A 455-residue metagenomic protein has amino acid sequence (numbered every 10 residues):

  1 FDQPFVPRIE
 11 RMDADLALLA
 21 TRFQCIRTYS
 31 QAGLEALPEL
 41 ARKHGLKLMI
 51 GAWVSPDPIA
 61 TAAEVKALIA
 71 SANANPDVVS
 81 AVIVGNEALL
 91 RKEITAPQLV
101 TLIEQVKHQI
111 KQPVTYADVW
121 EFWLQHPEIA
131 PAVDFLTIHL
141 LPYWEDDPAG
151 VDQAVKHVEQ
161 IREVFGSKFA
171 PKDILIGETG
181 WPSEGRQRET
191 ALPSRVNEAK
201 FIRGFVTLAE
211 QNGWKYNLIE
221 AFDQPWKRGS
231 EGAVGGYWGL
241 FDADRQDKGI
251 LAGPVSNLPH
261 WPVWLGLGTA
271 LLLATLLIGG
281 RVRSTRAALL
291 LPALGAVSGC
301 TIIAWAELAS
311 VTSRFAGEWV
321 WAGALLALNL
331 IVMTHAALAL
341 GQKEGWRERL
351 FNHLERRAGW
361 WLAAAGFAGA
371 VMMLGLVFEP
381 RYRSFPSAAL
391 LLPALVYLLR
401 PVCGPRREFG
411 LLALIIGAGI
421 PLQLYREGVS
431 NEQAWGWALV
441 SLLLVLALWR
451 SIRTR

Functional and structural regions predicted by a protein language model:
F1-C25: Boundary/entry segment of secreted carbohydrate-active catalytic domains
L19, I26, V82, L136 (+2 more regions): Conserved, mostly hydrophobic/aromatic
Q31, L37-P113: Substrate-binding cleft of extracellular glycoside hydrolase catalytic domains
H44, I50, S80, D118-H157 (+1 more regions): Aromatic- and acid-rich polysaccharide-binding/catalytic face of secreted or lumenal carbohydrate-active enzymes
A52, V106-L124, P171-E178, W214-Q224: Aromatic-lined carbohydrate-recognition surfaces of secreted/lumenal glycan-active proteins
W144-R186, G359, Y382-S387: Glycoside hydrolase catalytic-domain groove-lining segments
P182, E189-A252: Substrate-binding cleft of secreted/luminal carbohydrate-active enzymes
V282-R455: Alpha-helical transmembrane segments of integral membrane proteins
